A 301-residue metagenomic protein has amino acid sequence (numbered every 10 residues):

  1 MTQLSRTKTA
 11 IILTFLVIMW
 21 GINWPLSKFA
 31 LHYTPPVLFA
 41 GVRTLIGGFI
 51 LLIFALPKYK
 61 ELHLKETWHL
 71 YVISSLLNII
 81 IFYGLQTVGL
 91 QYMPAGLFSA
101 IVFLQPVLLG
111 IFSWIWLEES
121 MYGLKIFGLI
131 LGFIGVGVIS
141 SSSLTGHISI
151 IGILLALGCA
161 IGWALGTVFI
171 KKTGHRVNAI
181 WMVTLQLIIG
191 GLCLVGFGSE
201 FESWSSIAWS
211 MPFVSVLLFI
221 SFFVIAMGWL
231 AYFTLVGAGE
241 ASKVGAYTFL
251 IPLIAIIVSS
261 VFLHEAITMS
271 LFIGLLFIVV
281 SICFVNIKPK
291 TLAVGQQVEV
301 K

Functional and structural regions predicted by a protein language model:
M1-L38, T145-K172, L192-G196, Q296-K301: Glycine-/small-residue-enriched transmembrane alpha-helix faces in small-molecule transporters and effluxers
M19, N23-W24, L52-V102, L108 (+2 more regions): Specific transmembrane alpha-helical segments of multi-pass solute transporters/efflux pumps, especially DMT/EamA
N23, I46-I50, I101-I115, I130-L131 (+4 more regions): Alpha-helical transmembrane segments of compact multi-pass small-molecule transporters, enriched in specific families
P25-Y33, T87-Y92, G137-I151, G198-V216 (+1 more regions): Membrane-interface helix termini and inter-helical loops of multi-pass transporters
A30, F39, R43, G89 (+9 more regions): Hydrophobic/aromatic residues within transmembrane alpha-helices of multi-pass small-molecule transporters
H32-G47, T87-Q105, S149-I161, M211-F222 (+1 more regions): Structural signature of hydrophobic alpha-helical transmembrane segments
A40-V42, Y83, L97-L104, F169-G191 (+1 more regions): Helix-helix packing/entry segments at the starts of transmembrane helices
L51, F112, M121-S141, A160 (+4 more regions): Hydrophobic transmembrane alpha-helices of multi-pass small-molecule transport proteins
